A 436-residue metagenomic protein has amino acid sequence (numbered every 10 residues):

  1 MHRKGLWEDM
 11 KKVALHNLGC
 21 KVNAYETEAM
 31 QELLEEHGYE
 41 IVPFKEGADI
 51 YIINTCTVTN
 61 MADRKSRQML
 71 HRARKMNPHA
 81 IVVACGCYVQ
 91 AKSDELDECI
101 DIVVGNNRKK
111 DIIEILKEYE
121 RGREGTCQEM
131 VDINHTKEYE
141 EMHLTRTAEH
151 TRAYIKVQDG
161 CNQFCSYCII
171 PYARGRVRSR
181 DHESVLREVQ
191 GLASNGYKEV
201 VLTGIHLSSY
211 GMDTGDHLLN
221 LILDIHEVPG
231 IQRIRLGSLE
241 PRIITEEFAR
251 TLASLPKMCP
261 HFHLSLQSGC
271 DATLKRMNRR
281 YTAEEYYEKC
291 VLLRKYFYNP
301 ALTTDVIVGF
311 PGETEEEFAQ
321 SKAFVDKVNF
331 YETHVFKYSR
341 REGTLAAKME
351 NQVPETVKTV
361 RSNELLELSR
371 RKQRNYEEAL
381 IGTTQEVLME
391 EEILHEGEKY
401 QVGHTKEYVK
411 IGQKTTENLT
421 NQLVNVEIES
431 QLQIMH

Functional and structural regions predicted by a protein language model:
H2-S209, L223, E247, L252 (+9 more regions): Proteins enriched for Cys/Gly/acidic motifs involved in redox and nucleic-acid/cofactor modification
N60-M61, L207-G211, R242-I243, G309-G312: Short, small-residue-enriched loops and turns at beta-alpha junctions that line or gate enzyme active sites
F164, C168-G175, I234-R242, S268-R279 (+3 more regions): Conserved strand-turn element in the central/C-terminal portion of the radical SAM core barrel that lines
K198, Q232, Y331: Short acidic/polar active-site loop segments enriched in Thr and Asp
M212-G215, G312-Q320: Short glycine/threonine-rich loop-to-helix capping motif typified by GTGT followed within a few residues by an Asp-Pro
H217-G269, T282-Y286: Acidic, glycine-rich loop-and-beta core segments that form the ion-binding/anion-interacting portion of active sites
L264, D305, V325, T333 (+3 more regions): Hydrophobic, well-ordered secondary-structure elements that form the walls of internal hydrophobic environments
K348-H436: Terminal RNA-binding accessory module
